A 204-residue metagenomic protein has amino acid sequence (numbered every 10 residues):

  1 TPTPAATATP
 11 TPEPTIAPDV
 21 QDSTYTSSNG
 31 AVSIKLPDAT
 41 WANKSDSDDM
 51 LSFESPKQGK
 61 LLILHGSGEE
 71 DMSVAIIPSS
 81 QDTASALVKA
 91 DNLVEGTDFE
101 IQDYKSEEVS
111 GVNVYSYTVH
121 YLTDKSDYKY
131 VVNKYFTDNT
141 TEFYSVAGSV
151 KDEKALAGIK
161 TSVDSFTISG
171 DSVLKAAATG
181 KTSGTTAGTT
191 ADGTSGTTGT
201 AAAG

Functional and structural regions predicted by a protein language model:
T1-A17, A177-T179, D192, T200: Ser/Thr-rich, Proline-interspersed low-complexity disordered segments
P18-T24, S47-M50, V109-T118: Short, hydrophobic/aromatic-rich segments at coil-to-beta transitions
D22-K35, H65, S149-E153: Short aromatic-glycine motifs in intrinsically disordered, low-complexity regions
G30-Q81: Secretory pathway targeting signatures of secreted, lumenal, and periplasmic proteins
I34-P37, M50, A84-A90, N133 (+1 more regions): Extracytoplasmic/secreted envelope proteins and their assembly/folding machinery, especially bacterial periplasmic
A39-T40, T140-T185: Surface-exposed amphipathic alpha-helical segments
L87-T137, G184, G188, G196: Signature of long, low-cysteine stretches enriched in small and polar/charged residues
A202-G204: Short, solvent-exposed mixed-charge patches
